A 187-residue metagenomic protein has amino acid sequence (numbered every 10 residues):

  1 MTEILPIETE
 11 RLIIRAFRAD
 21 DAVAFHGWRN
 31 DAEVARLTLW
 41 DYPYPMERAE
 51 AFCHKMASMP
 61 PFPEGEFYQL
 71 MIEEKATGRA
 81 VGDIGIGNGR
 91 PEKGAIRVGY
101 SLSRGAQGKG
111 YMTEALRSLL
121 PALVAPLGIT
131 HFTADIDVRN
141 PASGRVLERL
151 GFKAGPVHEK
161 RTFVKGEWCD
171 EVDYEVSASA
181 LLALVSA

Functional and structural regions predicted by a protein language model:
M1-L37, Q69-A187: Acyl-donor (CoA/ACP) binding surface of acyl/acetyltransferases
A35-M56: Conserved GNAT-fold acetyl-CoA-binding loop/helix
P43, E47, F62-G65, F132: Secondary-structure boundary/capping residues
M56-M71: A short helix-loop-beta-strand connector motif used in the catalytic cores of GNAT acetyltransferases and, in some
